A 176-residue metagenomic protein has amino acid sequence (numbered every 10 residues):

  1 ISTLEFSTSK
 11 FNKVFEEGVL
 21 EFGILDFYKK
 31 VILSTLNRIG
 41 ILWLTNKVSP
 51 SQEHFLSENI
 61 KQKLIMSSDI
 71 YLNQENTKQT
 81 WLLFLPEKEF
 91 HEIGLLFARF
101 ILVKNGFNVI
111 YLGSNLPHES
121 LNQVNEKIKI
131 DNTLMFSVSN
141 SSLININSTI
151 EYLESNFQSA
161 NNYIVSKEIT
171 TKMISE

Functional and structural regions predicted by a protein language model:
I1-I70: Long amphipathic alpha-helical segments
K47-E176: C-terminal regulatory/effector modules of DNA-binding transcriptional regulators
